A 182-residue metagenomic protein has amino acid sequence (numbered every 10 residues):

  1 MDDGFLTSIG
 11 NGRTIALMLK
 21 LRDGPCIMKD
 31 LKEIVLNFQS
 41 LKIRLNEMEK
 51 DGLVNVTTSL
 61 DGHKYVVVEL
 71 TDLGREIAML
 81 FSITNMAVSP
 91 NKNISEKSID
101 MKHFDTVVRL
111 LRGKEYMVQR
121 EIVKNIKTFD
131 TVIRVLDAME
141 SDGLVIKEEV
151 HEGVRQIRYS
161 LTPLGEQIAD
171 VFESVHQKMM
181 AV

Functional and structural regions predicted by a protein language model:
M1-I15, L80-V108: Short alpha-helical segments that sit at the start of domains
L6-N11, S40, E96-M101, T131-R134 (+2 more regions): Short glycine/proline-centered loop/turn elements that form peptide/ligand docking sites
I9, M18-G24, L110-K114: Short helix-to-turn junction characteristic of helix-turn-helix DNA-binding domains, especially the helix
G24-I34, E115-N125: Short acidic, hydrophobic short linear motifs in intrinsically disordered regions
E33, Q39-L73: General nucleic-acid-binding
L36-K50, I126-D142, K147: Short amphipathic alpha-helical interaction segments
T58-V67, M101, E149-Y159: Short, Lys/Arg-rich nucleic-acid/phosphate-binding segment
H63-F81, R158-F172: Basic, amphipathic "hinge/linker" alpha-helix immediately C-terminal to the N-terminal HTH DNA-binding motif
